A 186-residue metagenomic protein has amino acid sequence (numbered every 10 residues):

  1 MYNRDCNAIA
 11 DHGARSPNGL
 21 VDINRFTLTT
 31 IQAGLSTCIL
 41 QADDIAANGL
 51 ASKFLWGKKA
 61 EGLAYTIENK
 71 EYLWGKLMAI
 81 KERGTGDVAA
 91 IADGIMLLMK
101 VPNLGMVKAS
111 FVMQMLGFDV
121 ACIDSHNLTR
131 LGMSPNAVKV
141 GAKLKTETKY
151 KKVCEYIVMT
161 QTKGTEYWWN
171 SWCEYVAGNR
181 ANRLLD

Functional and structural regions predicted by a protein language model:
M1-D11, N18, A60-A64, W74-D186: C-terminal accessory module of base-excision DNA glycosylases/AP lyases that mediates lesion recognition and DNA
M1-E61: Structure-specific DNA junction-binding interface
T29-T37, E71, V120, P135: Short alpha-helix boundary/capping elements
T66-K70: Short, basic alpha-helical nucleic acid-contact segments in DNA-binding proteins and DNA transaction factors
